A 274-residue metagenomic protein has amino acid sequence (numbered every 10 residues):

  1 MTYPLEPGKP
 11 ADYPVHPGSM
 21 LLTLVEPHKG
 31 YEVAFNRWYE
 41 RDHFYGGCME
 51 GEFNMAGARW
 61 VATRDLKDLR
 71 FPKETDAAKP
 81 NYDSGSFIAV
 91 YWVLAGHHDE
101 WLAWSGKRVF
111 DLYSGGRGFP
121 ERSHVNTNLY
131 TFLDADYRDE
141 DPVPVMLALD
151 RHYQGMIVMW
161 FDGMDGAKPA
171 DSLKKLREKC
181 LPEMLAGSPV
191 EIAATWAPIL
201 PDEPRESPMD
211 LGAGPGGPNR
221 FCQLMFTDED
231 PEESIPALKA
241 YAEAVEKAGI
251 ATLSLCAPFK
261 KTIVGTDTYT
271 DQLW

Functional and structural regions predicted by a protein language model:
M1-W274: Macromolecular interaction modules
